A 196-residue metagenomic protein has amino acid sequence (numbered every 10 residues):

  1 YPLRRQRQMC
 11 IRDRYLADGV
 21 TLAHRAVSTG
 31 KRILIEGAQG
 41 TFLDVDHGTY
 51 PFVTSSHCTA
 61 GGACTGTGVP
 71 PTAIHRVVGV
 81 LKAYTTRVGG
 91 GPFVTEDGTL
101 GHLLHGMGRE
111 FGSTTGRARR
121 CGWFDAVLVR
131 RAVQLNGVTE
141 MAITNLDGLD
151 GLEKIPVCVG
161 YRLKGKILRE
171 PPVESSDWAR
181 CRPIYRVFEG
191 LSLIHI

Functional and structural regions predicted by a protein language model:
Y1-R7, I11, I194-H195: Single conserved hydrophobic/aromatic residue that forms the stacking wall/gate of nucleotide- or nucleobase-binding
Q8, R12-R14, G48-F52, G61-T65 (+1 more regions): Flexible, glycine/proline-enriched loop segments at strand-loop-helix junctions that form or flank small-ligand binding
Q8, R14-A26: Phosphate-interacting basic helix/loop segments used at nucleotide- and nucleic-acid interfaces
Y15-A17, I33-E36, L43-D44, G79 (+1 more regions): General beta-strand structural signal in soluble alpha/beta enzymes
T21, G61, R130: Active-site phosphate/pyrophosphate- and oxyanion-stabilizing loops and adjacent acidic/basic residues in soluble
H24-C58, T67: Acidic catalytic cores of enzymes that act on phosphate-bearing nucleotides/polynucleotides
Q39-L43, S55-A60, L103-G112, V187-I194: Short acidic (Asp/Glu) and glycine-rich catalytic loops that position anionic groups and cofactors
G66-I184, S192: A glycine- and small/hydrophobic-rich beta-loop-beta segment that serves as a flexible "lid/hinge" or phosphate-binding
